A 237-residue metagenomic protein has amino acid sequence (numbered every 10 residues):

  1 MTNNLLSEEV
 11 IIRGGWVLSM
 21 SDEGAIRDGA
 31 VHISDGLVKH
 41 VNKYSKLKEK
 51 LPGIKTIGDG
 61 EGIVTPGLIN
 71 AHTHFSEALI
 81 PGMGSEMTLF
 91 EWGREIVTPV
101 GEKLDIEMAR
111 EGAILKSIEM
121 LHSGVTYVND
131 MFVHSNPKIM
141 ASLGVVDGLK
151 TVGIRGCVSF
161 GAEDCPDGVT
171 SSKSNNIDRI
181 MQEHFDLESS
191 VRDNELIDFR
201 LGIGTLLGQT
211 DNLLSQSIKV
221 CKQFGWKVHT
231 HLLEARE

Functional and structural regions predicted by a protein language model:
M1-K50, I63: N-terminal metal-binding scaffold of metallo-dependent hydrolase/deaminase domains
L5-G14, K48-E95, I114, L121-H122: Replace "His-x-His-based motif
L6-E8, P52-I54, G60, S123-V125 (+3 more regions): Short coil/turn connectors at secondary-structure junctions
G15, V31, G36, E61 (+5 more regions): Divalent metal-coordination and catalytic microenvironments
T73-F75, V133, E234: Short, glycine/acidic-enriched loop or turn micro-motifs at the edges of active sites
P81-I154, Q182-D193: Alpha-helical scaffold segments that flank or form the walls of functional sites
P137-E237: Metal-coordinating catalytic core of metallo-dependent amide/deamination hydrolases
